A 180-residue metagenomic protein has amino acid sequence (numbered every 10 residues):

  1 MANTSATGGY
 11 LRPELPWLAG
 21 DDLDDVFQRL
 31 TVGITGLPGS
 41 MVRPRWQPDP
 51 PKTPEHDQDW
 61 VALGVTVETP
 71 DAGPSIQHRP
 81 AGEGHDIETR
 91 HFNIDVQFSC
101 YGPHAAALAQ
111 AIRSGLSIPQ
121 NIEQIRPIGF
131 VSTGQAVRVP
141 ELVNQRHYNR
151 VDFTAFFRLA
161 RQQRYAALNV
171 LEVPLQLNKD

Functional and structural regions predicted by a protein language model:
M1-G82, L175, K179-D180: Small/polar-rich, solvent-exposed N-terminal microdomains that initiate assembly or binding
D22, E55, P103-A107, A111: Short, well-structured alpha-helical interface segments that form or flank functional binding sites
P51-E55, A136-R138, A167: Aromatic/basic-lined ligand-recognition segments that form π-stacking hydrophobic pockets flanked by Lys/Arg to engage
P74-I76, R164-L171: Short, charged, solvent-exposed linker or helix-capping segments at domain edges/interfaces that act as flexible hinges
A81-I87, L142-V143: Short beta-strand/turn micro-motifs at beta-sheet edges
E88, N169-D180: Short, cationic low-complexity segments
E88-P103, I112, Y148-L159: Oligomerization/assembly interface segments of phage tail-like spikes and tubes
A107, S114-Q162: Acidic-leaning, charged glycine-interspersed low-complexity segments
